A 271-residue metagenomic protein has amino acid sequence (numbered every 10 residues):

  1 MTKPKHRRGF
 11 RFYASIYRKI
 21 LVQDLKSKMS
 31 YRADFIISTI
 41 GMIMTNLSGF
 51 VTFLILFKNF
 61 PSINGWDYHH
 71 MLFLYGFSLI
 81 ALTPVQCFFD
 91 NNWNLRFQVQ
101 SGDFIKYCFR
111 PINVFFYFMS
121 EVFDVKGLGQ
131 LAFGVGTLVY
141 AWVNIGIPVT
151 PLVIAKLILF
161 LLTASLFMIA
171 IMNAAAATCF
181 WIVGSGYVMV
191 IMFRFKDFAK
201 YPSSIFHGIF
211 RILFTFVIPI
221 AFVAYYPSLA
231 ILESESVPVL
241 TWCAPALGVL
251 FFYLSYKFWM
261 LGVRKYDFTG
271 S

Functional and structural regions predicted by a protein language model:
T2-S271: Hydrophobic transmembrane alpha-helices and immediately adjacent juxtamembrane helices of multi-pass inner-membrane
